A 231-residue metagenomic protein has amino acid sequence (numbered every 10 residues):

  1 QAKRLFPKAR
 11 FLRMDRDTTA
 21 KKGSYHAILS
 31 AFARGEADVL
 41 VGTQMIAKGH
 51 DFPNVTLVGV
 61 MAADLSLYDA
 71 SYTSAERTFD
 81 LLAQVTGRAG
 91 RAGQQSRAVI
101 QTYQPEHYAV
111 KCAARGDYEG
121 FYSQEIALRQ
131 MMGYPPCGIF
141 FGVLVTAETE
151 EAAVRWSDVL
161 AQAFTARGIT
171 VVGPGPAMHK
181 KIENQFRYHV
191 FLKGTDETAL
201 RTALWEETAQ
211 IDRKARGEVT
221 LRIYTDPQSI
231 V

Functional and structural regions predicted by a protein language model:
Q1-V154, A161-Q162, A166, M178 (+4 more regions): Inter-lobe coupling/hinge segments of SF2-like helicase ATPases
R4-L5, I211-K214: Short, conserved catalytic or adaptor-binding loops enriched in Gly and charged residues
W156-Q162, R201-I211: Short amphipathic alpha-helices in soluble, non-transmembrane regions that often serve as interface/regulatory elements
G173-E183, V219-V231: Short proline/glycine- and acidic-rich turn/helix-capping motifs at secondary-structure junctions
A203, R216-G217: Soluble, non-membrane globular domain cores that form compact, hydrophobic packing and curved binding surfaces
